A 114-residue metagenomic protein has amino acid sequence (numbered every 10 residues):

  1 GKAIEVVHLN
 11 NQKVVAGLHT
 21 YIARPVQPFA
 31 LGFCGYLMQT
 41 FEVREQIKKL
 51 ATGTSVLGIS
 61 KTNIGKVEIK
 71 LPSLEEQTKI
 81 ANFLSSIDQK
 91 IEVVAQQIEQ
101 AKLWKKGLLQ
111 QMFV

Functional and structural regions predicted by a protein language model:
G1-Q39, G58: A short beta-sheet element
K13-Y21, F41-R44, A51-E75: A short glycine-rich beta-alpha junction/loop motif
P28-F29, E42, E75, Q89: A generic structural signal for alpha-helix starts
G32, E45, T78: Alpha-helical elements of the RecA-like P-loop NTPase motor core of helicases
K66, K70-V114: Amphipathic alpha-helical coiled-coil/heptad-repeat segments
